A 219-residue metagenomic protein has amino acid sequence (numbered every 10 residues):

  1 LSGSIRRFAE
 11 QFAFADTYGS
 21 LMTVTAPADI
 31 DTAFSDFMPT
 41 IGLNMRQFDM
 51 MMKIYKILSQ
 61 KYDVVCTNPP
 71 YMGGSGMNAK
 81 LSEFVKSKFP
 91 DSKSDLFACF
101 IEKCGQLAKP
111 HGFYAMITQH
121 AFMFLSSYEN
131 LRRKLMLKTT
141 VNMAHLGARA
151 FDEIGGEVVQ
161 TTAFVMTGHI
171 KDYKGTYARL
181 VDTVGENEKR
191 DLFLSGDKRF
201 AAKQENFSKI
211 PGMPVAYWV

Functional and structural regions predicted by a protein language model:
L1-V64: Class I S-adenosyl-L-methionine-dependent methyltransferase module
K56-V219: Signature of N6-adenine DNA methyltransferases within the class I
